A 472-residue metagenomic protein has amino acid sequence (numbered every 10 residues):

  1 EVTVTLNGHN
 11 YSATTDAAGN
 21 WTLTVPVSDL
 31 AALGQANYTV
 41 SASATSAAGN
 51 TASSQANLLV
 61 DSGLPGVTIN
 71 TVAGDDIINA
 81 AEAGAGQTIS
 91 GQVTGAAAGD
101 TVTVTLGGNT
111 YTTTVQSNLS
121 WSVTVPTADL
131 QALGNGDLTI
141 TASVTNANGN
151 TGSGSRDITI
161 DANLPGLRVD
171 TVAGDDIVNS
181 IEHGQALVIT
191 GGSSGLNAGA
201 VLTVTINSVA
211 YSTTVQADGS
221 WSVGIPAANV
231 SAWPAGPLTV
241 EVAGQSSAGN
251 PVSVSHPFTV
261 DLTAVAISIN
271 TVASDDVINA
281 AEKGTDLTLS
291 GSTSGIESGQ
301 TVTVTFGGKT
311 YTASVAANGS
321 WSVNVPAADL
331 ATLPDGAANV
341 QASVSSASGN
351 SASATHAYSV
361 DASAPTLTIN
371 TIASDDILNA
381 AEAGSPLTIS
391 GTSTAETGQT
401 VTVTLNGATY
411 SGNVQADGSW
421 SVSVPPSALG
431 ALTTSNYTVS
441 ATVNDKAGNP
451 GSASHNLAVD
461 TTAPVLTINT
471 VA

Functional and structural regions predicted by a protein language model:
E1, I89-V93, I189-S193, L289-T293 (+1 more regions): Aromatic/hydrophobic beta-strand junction motif of beta-rich domains
S12-D16, T112-Q116, S212-Q216, T312-A316 (+1 more regions): Short, acidic Ser/Thr/Gly-rich low-complexity loop/linker segments typical of extracellular and cell-surface proteins
G19-L23, L119-V123, G219-V223, G319-V323 (+1 more regions): Short strand-edge motifs at loop-to-beta-strand transitions and within beta-strands of extracellular beta-rich domains
V27-N37, T127-D137, A227-P237, A327-A337 (+1 more regions): Surface-exposed, short loops/turns at beta-strand junctions within beta-sandwich domains
S54-N70, G154-D170, V254-N270, A354-N370 (+1 more regions): Flexible, low-complexity linkers/stalks enriched in Thr/Pro that connect modular domains
D75-A85, D175-Q185, D275-T285, D375-S385 (+1 more regions): Short, solvent-exposed loop/linker segments at the N-terminal edge of repeated beta-sheet extracellular domains
